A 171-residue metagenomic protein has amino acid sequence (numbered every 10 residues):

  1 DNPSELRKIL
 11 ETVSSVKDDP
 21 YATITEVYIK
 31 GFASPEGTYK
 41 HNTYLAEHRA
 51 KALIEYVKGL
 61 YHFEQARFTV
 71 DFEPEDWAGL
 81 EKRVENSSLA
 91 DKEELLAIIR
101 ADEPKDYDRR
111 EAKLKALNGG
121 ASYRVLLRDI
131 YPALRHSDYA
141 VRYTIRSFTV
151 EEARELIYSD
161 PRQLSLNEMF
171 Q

Functional and structural regions predicted by a protein language model:
D1-K30, S34, K58, M169: Periplasmic peptidoglycan-binding/anchoring modules of Gram-negative envelope and division proteins
D1-S4, Y21-T25, F63-L164: Periplasmic OmpA/Pal-like peptidoglycan-binding modules at the C-termini of bacterial envelope proteins
S4-E5, D19-Y21, G37, H41-R49 (+1 more regions): Extracytoplasmic/periplasmic, Sec-exported soluble proteins
I29, L45-Y61, Y139: Cysteine-centered nucleophilic/redox motifs
A33, Y44-A46, F72-P74: Catalytic nucleophile serine of serine hydrolases, specifically the conserved "nucleophile elbow" pentapeptide
E36-G37, A78: Conserved protein kinase catalytic core
T38-H41, G59-A66: Short, solvent-exposed secondary-structure capping/transition elements
L164-F170: Short, intrinsically disordered, charge-balanced linker/junction segments flanking boundaries in proteins
